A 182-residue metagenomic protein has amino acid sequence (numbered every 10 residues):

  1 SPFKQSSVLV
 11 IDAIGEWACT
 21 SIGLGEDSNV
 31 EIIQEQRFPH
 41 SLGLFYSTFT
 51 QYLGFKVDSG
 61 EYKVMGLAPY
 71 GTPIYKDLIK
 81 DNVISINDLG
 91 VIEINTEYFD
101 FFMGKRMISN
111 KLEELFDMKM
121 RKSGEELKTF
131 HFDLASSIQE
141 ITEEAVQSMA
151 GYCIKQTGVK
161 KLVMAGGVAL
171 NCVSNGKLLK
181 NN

Functional and structural regions predicted by a protein language model:
S1-N182: Short acidic/glycine-rich loops and adjacent helix/strand connectors that line catalytic pockets where negatively
